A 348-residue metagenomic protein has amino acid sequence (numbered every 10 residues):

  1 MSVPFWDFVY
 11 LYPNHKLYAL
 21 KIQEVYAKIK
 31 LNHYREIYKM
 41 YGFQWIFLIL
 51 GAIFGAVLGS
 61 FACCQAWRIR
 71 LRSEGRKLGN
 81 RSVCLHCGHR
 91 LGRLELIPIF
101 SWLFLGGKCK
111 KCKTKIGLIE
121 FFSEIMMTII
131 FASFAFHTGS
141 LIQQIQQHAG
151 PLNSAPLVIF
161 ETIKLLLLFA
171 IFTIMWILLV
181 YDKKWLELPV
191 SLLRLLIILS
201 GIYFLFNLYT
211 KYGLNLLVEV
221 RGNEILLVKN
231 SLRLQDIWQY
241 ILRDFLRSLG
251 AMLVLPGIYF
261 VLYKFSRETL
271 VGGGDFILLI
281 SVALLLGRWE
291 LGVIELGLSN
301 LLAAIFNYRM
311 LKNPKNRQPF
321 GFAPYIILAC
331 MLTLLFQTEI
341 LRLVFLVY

Functional and structural regions predicted by a protein language model:
S2-Y348: A membrane-topology feature that recognizes alpha-helical transmembrane segments and their immediate juxtamembrane
